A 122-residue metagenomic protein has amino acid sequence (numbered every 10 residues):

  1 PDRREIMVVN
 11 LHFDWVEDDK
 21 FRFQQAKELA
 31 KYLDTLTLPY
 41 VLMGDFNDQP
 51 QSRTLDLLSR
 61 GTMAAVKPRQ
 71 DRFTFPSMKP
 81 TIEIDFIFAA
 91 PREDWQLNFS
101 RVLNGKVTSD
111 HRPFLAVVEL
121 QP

Functional and structural regions predicted by a protein language model:
P1-L11, V118-P122: Beta-strand-turn-beta hairpins that frame and shape the catalytic cleft of phosphate-ester-processing enzymes
L11-D19: Surface-exposed cleft-lining segments at the edges of enzyme active sites
D19-F21, K27, K31-V41, F46-P122: Metal-dependent phosphoester-hydrolase catalytic domains
